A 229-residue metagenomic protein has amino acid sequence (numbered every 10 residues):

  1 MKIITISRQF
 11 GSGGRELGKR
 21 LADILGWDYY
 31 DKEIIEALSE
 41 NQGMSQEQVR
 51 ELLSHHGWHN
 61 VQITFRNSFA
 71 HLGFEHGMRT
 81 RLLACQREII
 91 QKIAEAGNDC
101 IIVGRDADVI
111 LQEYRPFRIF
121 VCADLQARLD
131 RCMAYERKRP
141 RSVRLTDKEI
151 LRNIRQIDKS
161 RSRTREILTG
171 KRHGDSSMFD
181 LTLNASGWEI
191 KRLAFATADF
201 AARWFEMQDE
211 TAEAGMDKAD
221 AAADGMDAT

Functional and structural regions predicted by a protein language model:
M1-I4: Extreme N-terminal starter segment of soluble prokaryotic enzymes
I6-K19: Glycine-rich phosphate-binding P-loop
D28-S39: Short beta-strand-centered segment that lines the nucleotide-binding/catalytic pocket of NTP-utilizing
S39-D99: ATP-dependent small-molecule kinase phosphotransfer cores that center on conserved nucleotide phosphate-binding segments
H59-T64, S142-K191: Small-molecule kinase domains that catalyze NTP-dependent phosphoryl transfer to phosphate-bearing small molecules
R87, I190-A198: Short, amphipathic alpha-helical "lid/cap" segments that border enzyme active or binding sites
I93-C100, G104-I119, R131: RNA pseudouridine synthases
Y114-A134, V143-Q156: Conserved phosphate-donor/acceptor-positioning beta-strand/loop module used by diverse small-molecule
